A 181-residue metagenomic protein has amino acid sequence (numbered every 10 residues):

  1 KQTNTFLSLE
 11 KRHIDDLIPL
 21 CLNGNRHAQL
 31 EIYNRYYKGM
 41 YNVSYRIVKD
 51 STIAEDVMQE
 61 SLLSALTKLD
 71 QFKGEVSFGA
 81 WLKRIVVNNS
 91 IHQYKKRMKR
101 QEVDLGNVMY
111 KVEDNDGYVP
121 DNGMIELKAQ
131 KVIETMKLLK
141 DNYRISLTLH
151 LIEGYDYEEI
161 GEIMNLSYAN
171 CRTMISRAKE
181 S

Functional and structural regions predicted by a protein language model:
K1-D16, T135-N142, E162-N165: Intrinsic, short, N-terminal disordered tails of RNA polymerase sigma-factor systems
L22-E31, Y41-E60, Y168: Short, charged helix-capping/linker segments at alpha-helix termini
L22-N23, K49, E60-S77, K96-M98: Sigma70-family region 2
N42, D56-L63, V76-N88: Structural recognition of an alpha-helix C-terminal capping motif at a helix-to-coil junction
D70-K73, R84-L105, I125: Arg/Lys-rich amphipathic alpha helix in sigma70-family domain 2
A80, I91, I152, E158 (+1 more regions): DNA-recognition helix of helix-turn-helix
Y110-K137: Acidic, proline/glycine-rich intrinsically disordered inter-domain spacer in sigma factors
S146-H150: A short pre-motif secondary-structure segment
